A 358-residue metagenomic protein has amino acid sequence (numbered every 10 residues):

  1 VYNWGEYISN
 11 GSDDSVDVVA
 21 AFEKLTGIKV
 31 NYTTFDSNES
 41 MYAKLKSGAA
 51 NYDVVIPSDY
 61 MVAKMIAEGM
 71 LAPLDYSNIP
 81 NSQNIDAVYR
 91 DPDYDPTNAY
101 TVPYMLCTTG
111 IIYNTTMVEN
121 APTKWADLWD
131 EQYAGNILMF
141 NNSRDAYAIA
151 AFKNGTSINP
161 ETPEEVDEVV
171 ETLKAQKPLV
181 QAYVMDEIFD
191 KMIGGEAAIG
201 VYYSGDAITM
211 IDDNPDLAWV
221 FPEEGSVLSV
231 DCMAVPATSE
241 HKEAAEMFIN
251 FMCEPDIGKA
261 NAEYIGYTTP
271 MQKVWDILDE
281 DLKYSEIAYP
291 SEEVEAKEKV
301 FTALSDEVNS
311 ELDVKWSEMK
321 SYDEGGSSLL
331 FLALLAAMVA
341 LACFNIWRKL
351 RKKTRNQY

Functional and structural regions predicted by a protein language model:
V1-K64, D190: Early extracytoplasmic/lumenal segment of secretory-pathway proteins
A50-I56, A72-I111, N136-L138: A structural signal for short loop-to-beta-strand junctions that line the ligand-binding cleft of periplasmic/secreted
I66-P73, D93-A99, T209-F221, K283-E286: Ligand-binding "clamshell"
A72-Q83, T101, P215-V227, P236-S239: Short beta-strand->loop
D127-N141: Short loop->beta-strand "edge-of-pocket" segments that line small-molecule binding or catalytic clefts across diverse
L138-N142, A146, A150, I158-P222: Ligand-binding pocket segment of bilobal, Venus flytrap-like solute-binding proteins
P236-A296: Mature extracytoplasmic/periplasmic domains
E292-Y358: Conserved C-terminal helix/tail region of periplasmic/extracytoplasmic solute-binding proteins
